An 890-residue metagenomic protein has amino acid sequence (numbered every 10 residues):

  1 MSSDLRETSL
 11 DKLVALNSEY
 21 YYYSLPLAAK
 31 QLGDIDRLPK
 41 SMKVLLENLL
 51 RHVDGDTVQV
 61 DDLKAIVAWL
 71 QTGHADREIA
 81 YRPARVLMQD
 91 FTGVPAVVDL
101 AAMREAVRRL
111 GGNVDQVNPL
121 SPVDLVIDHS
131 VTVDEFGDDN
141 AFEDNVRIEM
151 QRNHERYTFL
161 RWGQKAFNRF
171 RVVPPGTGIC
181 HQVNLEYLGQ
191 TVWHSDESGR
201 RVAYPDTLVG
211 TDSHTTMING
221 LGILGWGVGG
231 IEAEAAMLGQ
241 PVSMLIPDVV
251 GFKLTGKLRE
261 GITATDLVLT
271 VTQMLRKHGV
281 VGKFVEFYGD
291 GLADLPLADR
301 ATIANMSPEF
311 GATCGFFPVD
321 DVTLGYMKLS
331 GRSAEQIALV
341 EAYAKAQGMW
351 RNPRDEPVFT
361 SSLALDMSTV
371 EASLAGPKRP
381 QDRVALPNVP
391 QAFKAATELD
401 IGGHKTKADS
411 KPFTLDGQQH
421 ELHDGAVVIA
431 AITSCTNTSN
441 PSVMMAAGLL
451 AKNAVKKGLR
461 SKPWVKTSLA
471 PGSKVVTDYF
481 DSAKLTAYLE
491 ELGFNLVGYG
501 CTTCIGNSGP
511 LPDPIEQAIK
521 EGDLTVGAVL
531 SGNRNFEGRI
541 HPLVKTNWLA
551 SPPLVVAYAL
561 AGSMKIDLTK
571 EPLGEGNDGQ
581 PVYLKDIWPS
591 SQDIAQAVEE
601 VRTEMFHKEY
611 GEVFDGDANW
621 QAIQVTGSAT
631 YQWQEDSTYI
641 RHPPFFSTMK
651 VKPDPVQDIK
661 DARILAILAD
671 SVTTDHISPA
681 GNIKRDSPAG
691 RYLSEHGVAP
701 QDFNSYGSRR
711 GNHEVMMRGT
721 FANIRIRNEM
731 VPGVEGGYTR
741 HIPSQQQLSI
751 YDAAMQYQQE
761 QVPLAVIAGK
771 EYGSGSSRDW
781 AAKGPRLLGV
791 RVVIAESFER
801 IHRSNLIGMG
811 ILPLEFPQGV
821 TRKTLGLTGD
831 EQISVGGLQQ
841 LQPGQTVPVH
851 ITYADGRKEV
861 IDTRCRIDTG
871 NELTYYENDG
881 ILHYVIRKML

Functional and structural regions predicted by a protein language model:
M1-L890: Fe-S-dependent hydro-lyases/dehydratases of central metabolism
